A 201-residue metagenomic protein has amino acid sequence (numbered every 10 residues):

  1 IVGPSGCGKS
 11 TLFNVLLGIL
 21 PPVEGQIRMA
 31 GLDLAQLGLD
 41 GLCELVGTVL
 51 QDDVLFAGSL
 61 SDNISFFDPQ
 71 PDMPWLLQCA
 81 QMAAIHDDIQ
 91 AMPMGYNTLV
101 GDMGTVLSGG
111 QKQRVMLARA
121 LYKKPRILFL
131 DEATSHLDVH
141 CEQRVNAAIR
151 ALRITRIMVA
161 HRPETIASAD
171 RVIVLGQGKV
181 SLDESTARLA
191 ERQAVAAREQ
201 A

Functional and structural regions predicted by a protein language model:
S5, T11-N14, E44-D52, L60-N63 (+2 more regions): ABC-family ATPase nucleotide-binding domain "signature/switch" substructure
L17: Helix-to-loop junction immediately C-terminal to a conserved catalytic motif
V23-Q26, Q177: Conserved coupling/switch loops of ABC nucleotide-binding domains, chiefly the family-specific signature
G25-L32, L42: Conserved ABC transporter NBD signature motif
I64, D68-P69: A short, conserved alpha-helical patch in the ABC ATPase nucleotide-binding domain that forms the NBD-TMD coupling
P74-G95: Conserved ABC ATPase "signature" region
